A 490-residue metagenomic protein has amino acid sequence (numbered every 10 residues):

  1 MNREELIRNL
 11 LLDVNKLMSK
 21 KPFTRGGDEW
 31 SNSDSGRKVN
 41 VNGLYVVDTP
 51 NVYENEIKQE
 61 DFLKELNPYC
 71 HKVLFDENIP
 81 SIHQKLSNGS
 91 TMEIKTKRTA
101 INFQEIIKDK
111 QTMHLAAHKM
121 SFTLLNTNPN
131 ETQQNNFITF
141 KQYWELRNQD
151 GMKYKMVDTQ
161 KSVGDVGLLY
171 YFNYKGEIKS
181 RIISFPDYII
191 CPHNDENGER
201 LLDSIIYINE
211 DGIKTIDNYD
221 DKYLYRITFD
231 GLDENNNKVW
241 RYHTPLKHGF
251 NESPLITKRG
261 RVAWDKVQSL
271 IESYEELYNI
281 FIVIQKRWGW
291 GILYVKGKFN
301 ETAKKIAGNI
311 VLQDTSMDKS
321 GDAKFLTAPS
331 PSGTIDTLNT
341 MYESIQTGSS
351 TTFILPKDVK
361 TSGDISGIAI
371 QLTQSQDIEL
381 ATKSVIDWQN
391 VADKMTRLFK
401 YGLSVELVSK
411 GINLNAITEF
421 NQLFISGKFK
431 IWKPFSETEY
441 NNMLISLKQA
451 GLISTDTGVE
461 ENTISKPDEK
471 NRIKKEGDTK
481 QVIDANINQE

Functional and structural regions predicted by a protein language model:
M1-K179: Extended, helix-rich architectural segments
E4-L12, K16-T24, S31-S33, E272-E275 (+4 more regions): Glycine- and charge-rich intrinsically disordered segments
L6, N136, W144-M152, Q160 (+5 more regions): Short amphipathic alpha-helical segments
P50, E54, L125, T132 (+3 more regions): Conserved aromatic-histidine-acidic binding/catalytic patches
Q133-K141, K319-K324, Q374: A short, surface-exposed helix-loop junction/capping segment
Y154-T257: Extended, regular secondary-structure scaffolds
N237-Q371, I412-N413: Extended, charged amphipathic alpha-helical segments
L312-D314, K319, T340, S344-E490: C-terminal helix-loop subdomains that flank or include functional centers
